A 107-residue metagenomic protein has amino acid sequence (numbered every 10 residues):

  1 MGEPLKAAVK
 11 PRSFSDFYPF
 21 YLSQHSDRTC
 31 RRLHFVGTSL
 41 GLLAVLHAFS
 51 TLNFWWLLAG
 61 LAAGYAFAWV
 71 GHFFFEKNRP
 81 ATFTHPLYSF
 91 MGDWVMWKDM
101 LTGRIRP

Functional and structural regions predicted by a protein language model:
G2-Y21, K77-P107: Membrane-proximal soluble regions of multi-pass membrane proteins
F14-V36: Membrane interfacial helix-start motif at the N-side
L33-H47: Core segments of transmembrane alpha-helices that mediate helix-helix packing or line hydrophobic substrate/ligand
V45-A48, G71-H72, M100: Structural signal for membrane-spanning alpha-helices in multi-pass inner-membrane proteins, emphasizing helix cores
A48-W56: Transmembrane helix interruption/hinge and helix-loop junction motifs
L57-A62: Hydrophobic alpha-helical transmembrane segments
A63-E76: Transmembrane alpha-helical segments that form the membrane-embedded catalytic/substrate-channel core of multi-pass
